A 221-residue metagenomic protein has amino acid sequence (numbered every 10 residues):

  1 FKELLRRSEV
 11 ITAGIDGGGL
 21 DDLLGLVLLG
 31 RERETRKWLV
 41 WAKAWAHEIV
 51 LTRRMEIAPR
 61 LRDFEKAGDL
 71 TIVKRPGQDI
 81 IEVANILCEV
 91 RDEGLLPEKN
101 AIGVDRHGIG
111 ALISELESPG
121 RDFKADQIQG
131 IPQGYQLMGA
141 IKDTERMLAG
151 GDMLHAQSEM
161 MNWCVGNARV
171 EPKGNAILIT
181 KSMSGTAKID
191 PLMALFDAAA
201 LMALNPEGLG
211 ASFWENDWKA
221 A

Functional and structural regions predicted by a protein language model:
F1-P132, M138, K142, H155-A221: RNase H-like, metal-dependent nuclease domains and their acidic two-metal-ion catalytic environment used
A140-G150: Short, surface-exposed amphipathic charged segments that create phosphate/polyanion-binding patches used for binding
